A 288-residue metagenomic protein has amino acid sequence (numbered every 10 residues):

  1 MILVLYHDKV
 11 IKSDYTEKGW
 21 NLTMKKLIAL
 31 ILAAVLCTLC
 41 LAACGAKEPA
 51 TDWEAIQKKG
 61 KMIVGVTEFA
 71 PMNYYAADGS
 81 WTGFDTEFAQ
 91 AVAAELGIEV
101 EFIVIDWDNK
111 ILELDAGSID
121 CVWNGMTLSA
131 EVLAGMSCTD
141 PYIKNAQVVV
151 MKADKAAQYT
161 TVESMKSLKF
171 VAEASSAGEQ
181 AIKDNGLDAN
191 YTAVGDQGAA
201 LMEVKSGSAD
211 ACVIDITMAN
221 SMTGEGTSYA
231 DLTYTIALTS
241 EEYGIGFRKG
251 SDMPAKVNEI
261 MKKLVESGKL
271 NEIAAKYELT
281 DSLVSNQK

Functional and structural regions predicted by a protein language model:
M1-K59, S282-K288: Short, low-complexity disordered leader/linker segments with a strong preference for bacterial N-terminal type II
K47-A50, A177-G195, A230-Y234, E259-K288: Ligand-binding clefts/hinges and TM-proximal coupling segments of bilobed small-molecule sensing domains
E48-G125: Extracytoplasmic small-molecule ligand-binding "clamshell" domains of the periplasmic binding protein/Venus flytrap
T86-E95, A153, S176, G244-D281: Extended ligand-binding regions for polar small-molecule ligands
Q90, A94, E99-S164, A237: Acidic, polar ligand-binding/catalytic clefts
E101-E113, A157, S175-A177, T192-S206: Short helix-initiation/N-cap motifs at beta->coil->alpha
N109, M126-A134, A181-K183, K205-S206 (+1 more regions): A ligand-binding cleft/hinge motif common to bilobed small-molecule-binding domains
K144-M151, I216, N220-K262, T280-K288: Periplasmic-binding protein-like
